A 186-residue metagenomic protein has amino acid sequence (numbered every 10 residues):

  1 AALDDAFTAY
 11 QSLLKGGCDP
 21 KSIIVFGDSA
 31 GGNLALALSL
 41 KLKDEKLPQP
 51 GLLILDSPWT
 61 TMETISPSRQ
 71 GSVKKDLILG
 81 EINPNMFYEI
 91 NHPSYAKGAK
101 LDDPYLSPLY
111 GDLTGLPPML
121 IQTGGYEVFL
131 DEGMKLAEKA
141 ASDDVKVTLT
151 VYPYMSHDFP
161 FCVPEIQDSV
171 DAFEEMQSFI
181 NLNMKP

Functional and structural regions predicted by a protein language model:
A1-P186: Alpha/beta-hydrolase superfamily serine-hydrolase fold, recognizing
